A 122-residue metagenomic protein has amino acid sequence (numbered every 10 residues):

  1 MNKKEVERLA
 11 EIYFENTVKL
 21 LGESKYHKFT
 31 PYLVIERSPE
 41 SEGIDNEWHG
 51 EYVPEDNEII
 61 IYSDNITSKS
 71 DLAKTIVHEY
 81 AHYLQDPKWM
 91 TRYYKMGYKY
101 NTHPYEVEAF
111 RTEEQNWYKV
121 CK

Functional and structural regions predicted by a protein language model:
N2-F29: Zn2+-dependent metallopeptidase catalytic core
K3, I66, K99: Active-site oxyanion-binding pockets that recognize sulfate/phosphate
T30-E40: Propeptide-to-catalytic entry region of secreted or membrane-anchored zinc metalloproteases
S38-S70, P87: Active-site scaffold of zinc-dependent metalloenzymes
S70-K74, D86-E113: Post-HEXXH active-site segment of zinc metalloproteases
V77-Q85: Short active-site segment of divalent metal-dependent hydrolases/proteases that encodes the spacing between
E114-K122: Short helix/loop segments within enzyme catalytic domains that coordinate or immediately flank catalytic cofactors
